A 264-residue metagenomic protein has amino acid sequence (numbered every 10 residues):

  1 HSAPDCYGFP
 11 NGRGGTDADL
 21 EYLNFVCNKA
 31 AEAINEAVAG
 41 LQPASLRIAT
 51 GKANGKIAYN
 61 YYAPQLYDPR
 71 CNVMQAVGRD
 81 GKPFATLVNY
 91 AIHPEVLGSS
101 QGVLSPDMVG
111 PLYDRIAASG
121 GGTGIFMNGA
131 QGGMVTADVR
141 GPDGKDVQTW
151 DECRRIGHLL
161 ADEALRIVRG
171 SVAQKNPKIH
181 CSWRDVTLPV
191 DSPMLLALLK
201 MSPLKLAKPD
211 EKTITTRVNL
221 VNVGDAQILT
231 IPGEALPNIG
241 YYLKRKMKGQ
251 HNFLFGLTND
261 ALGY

Functional and structural regions predicted by a protein language model:
H1-Y264: Non-catalytic substrate/cofactor recognition surfaces at enzyme active-site rims
